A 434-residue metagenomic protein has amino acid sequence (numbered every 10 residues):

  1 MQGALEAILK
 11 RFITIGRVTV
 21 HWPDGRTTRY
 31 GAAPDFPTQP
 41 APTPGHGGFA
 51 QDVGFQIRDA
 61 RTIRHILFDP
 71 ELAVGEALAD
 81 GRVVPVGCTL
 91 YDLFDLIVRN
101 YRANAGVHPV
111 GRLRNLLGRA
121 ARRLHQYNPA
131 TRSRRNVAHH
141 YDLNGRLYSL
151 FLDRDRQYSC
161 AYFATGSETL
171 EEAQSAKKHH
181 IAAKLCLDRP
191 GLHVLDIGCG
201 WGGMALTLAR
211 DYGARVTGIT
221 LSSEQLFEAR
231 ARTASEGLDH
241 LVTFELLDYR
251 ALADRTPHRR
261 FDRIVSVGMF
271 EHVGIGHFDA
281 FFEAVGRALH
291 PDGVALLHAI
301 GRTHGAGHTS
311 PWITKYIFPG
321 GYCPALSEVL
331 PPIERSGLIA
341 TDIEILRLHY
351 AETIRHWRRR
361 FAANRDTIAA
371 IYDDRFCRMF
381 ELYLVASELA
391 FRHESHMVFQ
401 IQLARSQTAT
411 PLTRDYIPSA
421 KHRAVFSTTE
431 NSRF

Functional and structural regions predicted by a protein language model:
M1-Q174, H180, L187: Feature captures hydrophobic
P190-G198: Conserved class I S-adenosyl-L-methionine
W201-Y212: Conserved SAM-binding loop of SAM-dependent methyltransferases across substrates and taxa, primarily the Class I
E236-A251: Conserved SAM-binding strand-loop segment of SAM-dependent methyltransferases
R250-I264: A short acidic, Gly/Pro-enriched loop at the edge of an enzyme's catalytic core that lines a small-molecule cofactor
D279-P291: A short glycine-rich, Lys/Arg-flanked "PGG" loop and its adjoining helix->strand segment in the class I
D292-I300: Conserved beta-strand signature within the Rossmann-like core of class I S-adenosyl-L-methionine
I300-P411, P418: Substrate-binding/catalytic lobe of Class I Rossmann-like enzymes that use SAM or dcSAM, i.e., the mid-to-C-terminal
